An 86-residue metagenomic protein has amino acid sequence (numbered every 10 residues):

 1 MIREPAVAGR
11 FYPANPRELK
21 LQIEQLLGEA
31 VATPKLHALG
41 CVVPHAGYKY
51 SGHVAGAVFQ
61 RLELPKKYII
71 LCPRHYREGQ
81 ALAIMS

Functional and structural regions predicted by a protein language model:
M1-S86: Active-site histidine-anchored catalytic micro-motif
